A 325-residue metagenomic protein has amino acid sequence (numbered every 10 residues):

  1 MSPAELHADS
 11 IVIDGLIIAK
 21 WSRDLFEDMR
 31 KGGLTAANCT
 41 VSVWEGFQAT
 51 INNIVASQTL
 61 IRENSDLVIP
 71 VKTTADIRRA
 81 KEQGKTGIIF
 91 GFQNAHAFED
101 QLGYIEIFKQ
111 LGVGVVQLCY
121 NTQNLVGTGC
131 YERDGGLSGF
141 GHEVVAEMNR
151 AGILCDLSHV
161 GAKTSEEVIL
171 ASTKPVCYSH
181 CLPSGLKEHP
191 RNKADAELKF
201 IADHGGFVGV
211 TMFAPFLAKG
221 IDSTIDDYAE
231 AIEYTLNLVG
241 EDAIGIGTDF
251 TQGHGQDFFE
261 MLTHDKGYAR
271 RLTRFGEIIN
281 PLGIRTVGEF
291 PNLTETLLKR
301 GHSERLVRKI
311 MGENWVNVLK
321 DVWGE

Functional and structural regions predicted by a protein language model:
M1-G139, E188-E325: N-terminal hydrophobic targeting/anchoring segments and the immediately downstream early-domain regions of hydrolases
V12-A19, V160, Y178-C181: Histidine-centered catalytic micro-motifs
F26, Q101-I105, K163-K174: Distinct, well-ordered alpha-helical segments
I61-E63, G136-A151, V168-Y178: Alpha-helix-loop-beta-strand connector modules within alpha/beta enzyme cores
T122, V160-G161: A generic "binding-loop/recognition-motif" signal
I153-V160: Catalytic beta/alpha-barrel core
I169-L182, H264-R271: A short alpha/beta connector and helix-capping loop motif
G185: Active-site environment of non-heme Fe oxygenases that use a 2-His-1-carboxylate facial triad
